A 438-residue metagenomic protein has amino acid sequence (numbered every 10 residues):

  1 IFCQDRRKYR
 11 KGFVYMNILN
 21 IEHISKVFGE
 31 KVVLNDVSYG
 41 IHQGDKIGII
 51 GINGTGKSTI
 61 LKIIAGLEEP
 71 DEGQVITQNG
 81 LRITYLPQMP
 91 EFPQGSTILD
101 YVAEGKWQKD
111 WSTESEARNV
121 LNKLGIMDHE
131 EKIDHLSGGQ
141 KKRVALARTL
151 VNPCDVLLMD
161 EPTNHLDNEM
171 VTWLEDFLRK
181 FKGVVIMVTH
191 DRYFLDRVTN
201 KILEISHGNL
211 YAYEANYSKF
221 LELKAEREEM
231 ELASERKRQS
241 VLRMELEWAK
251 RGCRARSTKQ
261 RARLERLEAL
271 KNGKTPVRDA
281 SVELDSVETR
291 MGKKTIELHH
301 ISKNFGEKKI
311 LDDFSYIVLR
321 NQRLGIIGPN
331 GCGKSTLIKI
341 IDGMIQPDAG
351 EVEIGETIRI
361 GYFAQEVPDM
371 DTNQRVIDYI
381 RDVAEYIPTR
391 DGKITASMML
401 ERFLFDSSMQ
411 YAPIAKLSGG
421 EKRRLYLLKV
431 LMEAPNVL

Functional and structural regions predicted by a protein language model:
I1-F2, K274: Accessible peptide chain termini
F2-E235, L284-L438: ABC ATP-binding cassette signature C-motif
L223-R266, L270-V277: Intracellular alpha-helical coupling/juxtamembrane segments of multi-pass membrane proteins
E245-R254, A269, A280-E288, K294-H300: Alpha-helical coupling/stalk and coiled-coil linker elements that connect catalytic or binding modules and transmit
V277-D279, G350: Active-site phosphate-binding and catalytic loops of NTP-dependent enzymes
